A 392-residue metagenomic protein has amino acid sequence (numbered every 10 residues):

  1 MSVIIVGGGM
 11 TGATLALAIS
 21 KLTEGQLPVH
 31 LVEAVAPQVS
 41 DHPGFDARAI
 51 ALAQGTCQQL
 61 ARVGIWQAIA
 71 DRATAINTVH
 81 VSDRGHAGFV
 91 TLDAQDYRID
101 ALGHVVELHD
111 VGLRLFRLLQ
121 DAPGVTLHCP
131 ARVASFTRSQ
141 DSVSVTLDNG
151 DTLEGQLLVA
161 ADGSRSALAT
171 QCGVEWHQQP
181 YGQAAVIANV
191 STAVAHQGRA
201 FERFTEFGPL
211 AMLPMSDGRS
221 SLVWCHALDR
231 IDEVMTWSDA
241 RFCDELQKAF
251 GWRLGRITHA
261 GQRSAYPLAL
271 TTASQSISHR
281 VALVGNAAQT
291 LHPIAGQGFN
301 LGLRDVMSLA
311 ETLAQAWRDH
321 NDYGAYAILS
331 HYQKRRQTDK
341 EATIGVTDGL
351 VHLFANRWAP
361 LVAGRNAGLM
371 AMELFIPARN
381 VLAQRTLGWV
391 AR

Functional and structural regions predicted by a protein language model:
V6, S20-D46: Glycine-rich FAD pyrophosphate-binding loop
G12-A13: N-terminal Rossmann-fold NAD(P) dinucleotide-binding loop
P43-R84: N-terminal FAD cofactor-binding segment of flavoenzymes
L60, T152, L157-R263: Conserved FAD-binding catalytic core of PHBH/FMO-like flavoproteins
I69-Q171, Q179-A184: Conserved N-terminal helical subregion
D232-D319, Y323-G324: FAD/FMN-dependent oxidoreductases across multiple families
E311-R392: C-terminal helical "tail/cap" subdomain of flavin- and related membrane-associated enzymes
